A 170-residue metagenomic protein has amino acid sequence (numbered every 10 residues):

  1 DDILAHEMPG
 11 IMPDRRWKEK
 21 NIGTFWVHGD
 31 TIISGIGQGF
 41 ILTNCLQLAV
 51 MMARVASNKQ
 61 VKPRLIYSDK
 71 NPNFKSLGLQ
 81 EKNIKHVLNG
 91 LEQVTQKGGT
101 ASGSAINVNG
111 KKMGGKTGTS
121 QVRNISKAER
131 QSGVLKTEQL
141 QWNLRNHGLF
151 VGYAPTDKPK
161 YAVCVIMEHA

Functional and structural regions predicted by a protein language model:
D1-M167: Beta-lactam-recognizing serine transpeptidase/beta-lactamase-like catalytic domain environment
